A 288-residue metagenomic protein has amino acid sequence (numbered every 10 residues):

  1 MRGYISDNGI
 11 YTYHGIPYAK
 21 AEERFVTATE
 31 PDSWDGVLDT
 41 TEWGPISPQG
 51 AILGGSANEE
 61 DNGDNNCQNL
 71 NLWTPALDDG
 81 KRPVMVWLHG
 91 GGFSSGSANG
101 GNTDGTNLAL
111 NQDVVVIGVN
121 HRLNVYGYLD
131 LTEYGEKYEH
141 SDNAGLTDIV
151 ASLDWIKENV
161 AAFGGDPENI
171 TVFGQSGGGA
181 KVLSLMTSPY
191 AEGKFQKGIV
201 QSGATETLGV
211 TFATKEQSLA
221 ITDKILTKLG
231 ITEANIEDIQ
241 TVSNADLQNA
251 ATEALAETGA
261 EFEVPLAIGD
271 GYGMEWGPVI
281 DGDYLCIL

Functional and structural regions predicted by a protein language model:
M1-L146, P167: Non-catalytic accessory segments of hydrolases
C67, Y138-A162, E216-K224: Alpha/beta-hydrolase active-site loop
P83, I156, F163-S176: Alpha/beta-hydrolase fold nucleophile elbow
V125, A180, A204-F212: A short beta-to-alpha transition loop/helix N-cap that caps and shapes the active-site region
G179-A191: Short glycine-enriched nucleophile-adjacent loop and the immediately C-terminal alpha-helix near the catalytic center
E192-T205: A conserved short beta-strand
E206-L288: Substrate-access "cap/lid" subdomains that shape and gate the entrance to catalytic or ligand-binding pockets
